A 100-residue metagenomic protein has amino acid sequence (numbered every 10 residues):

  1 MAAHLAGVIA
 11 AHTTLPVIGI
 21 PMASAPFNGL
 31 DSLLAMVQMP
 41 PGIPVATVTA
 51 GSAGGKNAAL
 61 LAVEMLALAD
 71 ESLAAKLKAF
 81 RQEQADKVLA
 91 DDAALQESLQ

Functional and structural regions predicted by a protein language model:
M1-M22: Glycine-rich phosphate-binding loop
A25: Conserved sequence/active-site signature of Rossmann-fold short-chain dehydrogenase/reductase
N28-Q100: C-terminal binding/interaction regions
